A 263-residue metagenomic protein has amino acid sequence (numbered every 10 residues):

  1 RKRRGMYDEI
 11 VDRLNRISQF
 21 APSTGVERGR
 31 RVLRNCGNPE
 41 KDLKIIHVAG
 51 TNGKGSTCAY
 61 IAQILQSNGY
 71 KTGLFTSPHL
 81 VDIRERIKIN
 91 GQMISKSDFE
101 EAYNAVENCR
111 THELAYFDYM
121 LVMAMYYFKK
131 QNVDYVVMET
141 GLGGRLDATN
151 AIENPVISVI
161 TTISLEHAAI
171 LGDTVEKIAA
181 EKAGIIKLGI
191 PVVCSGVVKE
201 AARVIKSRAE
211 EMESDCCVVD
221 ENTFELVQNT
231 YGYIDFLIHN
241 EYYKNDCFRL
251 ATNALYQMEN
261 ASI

Functional and structural regions predicted by a protein language model:
R1-G50, T57, Q63-N68, F75 (+1 more regions): Short functional linear segments
R3, D134-E139, P155-F248, A261: Acidic, Mg2+-coordinating active-site environments of NTP-dependent enzymes
T24, S56, F117-M120, E181 (+1 more regions): A generic structural signal for residues located within well-ordered alpha-helices of large catalytic or ligand-binding
V26, R30-R34, N38-K41, S67-E153 (+2 more regions): ATP-dependent carboxylate-amine ligase catalytic core
T51, G55, T161, S262: Conserved G/P- and acidic residue-centered "switch" motifs that form tight phosphate/ATP-binding loops in soluble
I61, A124, I205: Aromatic/hydrophobic pocket-lining residues that form π-stacking "cages" and hydrophobic walls in ligand
T72, T252-I263: Short glycine/threonine-rich catalytic loop with a Thr-x-Gly-x-Asp
C109-E113, R249-L255: A short glycine/serine-rich beta->alpha loop
